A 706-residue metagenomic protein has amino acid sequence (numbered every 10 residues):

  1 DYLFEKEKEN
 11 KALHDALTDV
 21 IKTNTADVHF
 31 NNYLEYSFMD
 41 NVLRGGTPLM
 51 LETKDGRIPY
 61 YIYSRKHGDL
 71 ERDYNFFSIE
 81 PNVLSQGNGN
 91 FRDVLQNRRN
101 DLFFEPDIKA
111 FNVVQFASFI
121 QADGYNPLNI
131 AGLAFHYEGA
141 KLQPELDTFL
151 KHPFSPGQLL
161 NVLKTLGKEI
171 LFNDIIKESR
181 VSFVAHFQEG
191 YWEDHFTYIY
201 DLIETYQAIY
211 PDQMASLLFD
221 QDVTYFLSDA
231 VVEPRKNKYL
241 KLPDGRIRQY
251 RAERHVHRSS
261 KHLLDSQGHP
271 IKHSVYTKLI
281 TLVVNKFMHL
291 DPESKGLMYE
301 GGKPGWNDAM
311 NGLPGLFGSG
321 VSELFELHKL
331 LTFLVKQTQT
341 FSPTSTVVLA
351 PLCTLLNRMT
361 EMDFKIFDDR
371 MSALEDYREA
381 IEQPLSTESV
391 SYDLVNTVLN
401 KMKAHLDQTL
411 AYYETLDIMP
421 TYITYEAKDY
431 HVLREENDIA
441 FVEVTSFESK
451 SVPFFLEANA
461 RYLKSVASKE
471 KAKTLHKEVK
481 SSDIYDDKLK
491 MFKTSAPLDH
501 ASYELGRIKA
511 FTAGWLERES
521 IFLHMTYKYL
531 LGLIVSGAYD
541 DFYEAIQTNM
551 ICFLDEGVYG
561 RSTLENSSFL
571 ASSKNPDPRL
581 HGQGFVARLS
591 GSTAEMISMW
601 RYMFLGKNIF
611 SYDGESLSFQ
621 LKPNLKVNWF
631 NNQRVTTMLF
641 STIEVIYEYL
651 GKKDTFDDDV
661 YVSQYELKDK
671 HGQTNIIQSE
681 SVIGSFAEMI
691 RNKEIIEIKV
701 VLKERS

Functional and structural regions predicted by a protein language model:
D1-S706: Acidic, mature catalytic/reactive cores of soluble proteins
